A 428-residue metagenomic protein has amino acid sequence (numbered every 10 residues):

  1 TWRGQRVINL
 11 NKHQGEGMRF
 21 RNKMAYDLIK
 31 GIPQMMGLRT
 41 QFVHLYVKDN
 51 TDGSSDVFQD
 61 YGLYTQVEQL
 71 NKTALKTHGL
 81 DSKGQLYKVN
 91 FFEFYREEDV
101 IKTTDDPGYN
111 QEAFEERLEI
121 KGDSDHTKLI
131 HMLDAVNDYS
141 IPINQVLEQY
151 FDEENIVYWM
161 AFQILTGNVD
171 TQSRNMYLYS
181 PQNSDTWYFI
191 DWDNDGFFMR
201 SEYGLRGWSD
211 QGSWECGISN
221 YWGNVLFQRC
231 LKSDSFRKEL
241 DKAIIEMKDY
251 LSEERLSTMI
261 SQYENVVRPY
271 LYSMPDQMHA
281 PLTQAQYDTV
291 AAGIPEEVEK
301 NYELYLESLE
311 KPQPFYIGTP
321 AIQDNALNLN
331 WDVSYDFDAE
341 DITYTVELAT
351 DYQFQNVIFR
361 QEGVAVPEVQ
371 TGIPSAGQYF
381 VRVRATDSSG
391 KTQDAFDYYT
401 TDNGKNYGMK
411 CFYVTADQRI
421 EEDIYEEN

Functional and structural regions predicted by a protein language model:
R3-Q14, Q34-L38, S54-A161, T166-V169: Internal "kinase-insert"/substrate-recognition segments embedded within catalytic cores of ATP-dependent enzymes
G17-N50: A conserved helix-loop-beta module that forms one wall/lid of the active-site cleft in ATP-utilizing catalytic domains
R117-L118, G122-Q172, Y179-T343, A416-E427: Middle-to-C-terminal accessory/interaction subdomains
S334-V357, T392: Solvent-exposed loop/turn segments flanking beta-strands in beta-repeat/beta-sandwich domains
F359-A365: Short beta-strand segments within Ig-like beta-sandwich modules, predominantly Fibronectin type-III
V366-I373: Exposed aromatic-hydrophobic patches
I373-T392: Beta-strand-rich modules
S388-D423: Extracellular fibronectin type III
